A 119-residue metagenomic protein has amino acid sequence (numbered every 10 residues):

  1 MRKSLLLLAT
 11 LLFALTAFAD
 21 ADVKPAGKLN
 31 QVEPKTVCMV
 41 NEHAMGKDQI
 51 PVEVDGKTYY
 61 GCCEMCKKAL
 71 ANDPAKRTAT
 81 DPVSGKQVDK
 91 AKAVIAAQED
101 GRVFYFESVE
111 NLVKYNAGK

Functional and structural regions predicted by a protein language model:
R2-L8: Sec-dependent signal peptide recognition, specifically the positively charged N-region followed immediately by
L5, F18-K119: Intrinsically disordered, low-complexity terminal tails/loops enriched in metal-binding residues
T10-F18: Hydrophobic h-region of N-terminal signal peptides that target proteins for export in Gram-negative bacteria
